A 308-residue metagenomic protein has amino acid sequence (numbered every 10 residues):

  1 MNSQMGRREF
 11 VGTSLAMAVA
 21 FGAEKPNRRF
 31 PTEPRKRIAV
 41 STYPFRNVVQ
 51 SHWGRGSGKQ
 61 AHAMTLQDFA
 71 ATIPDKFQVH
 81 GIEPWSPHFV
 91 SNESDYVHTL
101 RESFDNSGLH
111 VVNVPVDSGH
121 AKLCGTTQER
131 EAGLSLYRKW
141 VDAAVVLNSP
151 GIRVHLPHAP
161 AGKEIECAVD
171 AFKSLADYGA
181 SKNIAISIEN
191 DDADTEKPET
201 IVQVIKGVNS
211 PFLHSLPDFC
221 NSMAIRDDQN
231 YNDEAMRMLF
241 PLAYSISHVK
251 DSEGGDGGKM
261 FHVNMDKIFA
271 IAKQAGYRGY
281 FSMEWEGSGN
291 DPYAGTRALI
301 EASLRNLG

Functional and structural regions predicted by a protein language model:
N2-V146, G162-C167, A180, P198 (+8 more regions): N-terminal pre-domain/capping segments
G81, S187-E189, L216, S282-E284: Generic enzyme active-site microenvironment
L109, I184, A275-G279: A short helix->loop->beta-strand "cap" motif at the edges of active sites that frequently abuts
A144-K163, K182, S187-D191: Active-site groove signature of glycoside hydrolases
G179-F212, A224: Basic- and aromatic-lined ligand-binding clefts that recognize polyanionic substrates
D191-D192, C220-N221, E253, E286: Catalytic metal-binding/acid-base residues of hydrolase active sites
R226-S282: Glycoside hydrolase catalytic-domain groove-lining segments
